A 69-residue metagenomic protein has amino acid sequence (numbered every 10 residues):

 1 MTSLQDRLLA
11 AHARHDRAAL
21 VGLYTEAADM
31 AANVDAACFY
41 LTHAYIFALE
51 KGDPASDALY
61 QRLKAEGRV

Functional and structural regions predicted by a protein language model:
M1-T2, R17, E50: Helix-turn-helix repeat elements of alpha-solenoid scaffolds
S3, D57-V69: Terminal, low-structured helical/coil segments at or just beyond the last alpha-helical repeat
L4, Y24, Y40-L41: TPR repeat positional signature
L8, T25-A28, Y45, K64: Conserved small-residue packing positions in alpha-helical repeats and bundles
A13-R17, N33-V34: Inter-repeat boundary and helix-capping residues of tandem alpha-helical solenoids
A19-A28, A55-S56: Amphipathic alpha-helical repeat scaffolds of TPR domains
A37-D53, Y60, K64: TPR/TPR-like (Sel1-like) alpha-helical repeat modules
